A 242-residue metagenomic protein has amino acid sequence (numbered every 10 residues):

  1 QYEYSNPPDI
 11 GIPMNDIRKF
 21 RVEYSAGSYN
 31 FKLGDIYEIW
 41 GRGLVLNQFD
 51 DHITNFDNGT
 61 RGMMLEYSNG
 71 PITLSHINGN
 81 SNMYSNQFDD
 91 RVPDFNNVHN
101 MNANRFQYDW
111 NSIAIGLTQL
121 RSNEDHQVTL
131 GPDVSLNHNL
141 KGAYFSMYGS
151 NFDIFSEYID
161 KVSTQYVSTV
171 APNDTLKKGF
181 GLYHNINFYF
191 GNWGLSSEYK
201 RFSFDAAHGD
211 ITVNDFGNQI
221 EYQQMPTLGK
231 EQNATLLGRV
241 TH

Functional and structural regions predicted by a protein language model:
Q1-I17, S25-S28, D50-H242: Signature for the C-terminal beta-barrel architecture of outer-membrane proteins
Y37-I39: Extended assembly-interface regions of large multimeric machines
R42-L44: Central hydrophobic cores of alpha-helical transmembrane segments in multi-pass inner-membrane proteins across all
N47: Basic, alpha-helical nucleic-acid-binding regions used in initiation and control of genome expression
